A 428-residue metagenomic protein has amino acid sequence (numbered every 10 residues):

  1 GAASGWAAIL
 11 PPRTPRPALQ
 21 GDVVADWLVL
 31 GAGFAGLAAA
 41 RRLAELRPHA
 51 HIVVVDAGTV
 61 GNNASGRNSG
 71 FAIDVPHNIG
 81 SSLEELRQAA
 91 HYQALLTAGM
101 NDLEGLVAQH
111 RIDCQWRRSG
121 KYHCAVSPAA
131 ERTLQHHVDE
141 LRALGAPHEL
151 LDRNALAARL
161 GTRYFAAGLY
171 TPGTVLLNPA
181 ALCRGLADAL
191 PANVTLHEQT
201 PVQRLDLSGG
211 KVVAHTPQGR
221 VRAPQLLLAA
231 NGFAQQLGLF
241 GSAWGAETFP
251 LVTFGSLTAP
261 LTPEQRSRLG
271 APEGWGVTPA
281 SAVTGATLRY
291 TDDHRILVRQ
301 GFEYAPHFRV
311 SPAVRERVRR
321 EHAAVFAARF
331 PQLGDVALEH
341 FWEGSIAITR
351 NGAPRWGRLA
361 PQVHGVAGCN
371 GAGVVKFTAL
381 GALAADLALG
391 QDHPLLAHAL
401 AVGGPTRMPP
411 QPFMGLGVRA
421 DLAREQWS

Functional and structural regions predicted by a protein language model:
G1-I9, N78-S82, E104-G185: Flavin (FAD/FMN) cofactor-binding and adjacent substrate-gating region of FAD-dependent oxidoreductase domains
G1-W27, E45-L46, A50-H51: Extreme N-terminal leader/targeting segments of oxidoreductases
G31-A35, A57: Glycine-rich Rossmann-fold phosphate-binding loop(s) that bind the pyrophosphate of adenine dinucleotide cofactors
A44-R67: Glycine-rich FAD pyrophosphate-binding loop
N63-L95: Glycine-rich active-site loop/strand segments that organize a redox cofactor
G70-A72, Q109-R117, V202-R204, G209 (+2 more regions): Active-site substrate-recognition segment that forms the wall of the catalytic cavity or substrate channel
R132, D139-E140, Y164-P224: Helical element adjacent to the flavin cofactor pocket in flavoenzyme catalytic cores
Y304-Q426: C-terminal catalytic lobe of FAD-dependent flavoproteins
